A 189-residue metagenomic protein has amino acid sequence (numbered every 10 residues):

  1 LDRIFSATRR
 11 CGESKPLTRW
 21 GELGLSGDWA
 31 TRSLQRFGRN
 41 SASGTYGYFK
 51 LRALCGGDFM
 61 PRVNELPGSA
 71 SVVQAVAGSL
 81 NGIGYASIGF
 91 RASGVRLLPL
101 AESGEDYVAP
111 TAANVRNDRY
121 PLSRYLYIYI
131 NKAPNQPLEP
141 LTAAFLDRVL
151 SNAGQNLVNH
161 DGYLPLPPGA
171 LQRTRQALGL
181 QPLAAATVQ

Functional and structural regions predicted by a protein language model:
L1-Q189: Flexible loop/hinge segments at secondary-structure junctions
